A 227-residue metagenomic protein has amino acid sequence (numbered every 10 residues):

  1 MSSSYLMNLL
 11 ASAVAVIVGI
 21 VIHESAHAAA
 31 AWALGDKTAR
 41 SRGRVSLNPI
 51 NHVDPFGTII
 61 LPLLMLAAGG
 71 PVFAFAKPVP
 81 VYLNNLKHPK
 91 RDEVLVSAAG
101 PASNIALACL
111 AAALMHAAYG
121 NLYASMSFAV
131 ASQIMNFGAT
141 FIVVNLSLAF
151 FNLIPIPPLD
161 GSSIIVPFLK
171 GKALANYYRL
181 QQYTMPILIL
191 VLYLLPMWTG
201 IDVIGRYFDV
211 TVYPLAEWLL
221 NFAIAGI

Functional and structural regions predicted by a protein language model:
M1-I227: Hydrophobic transmembrane alpha-helices and their immediate loop junctions in multi-pass integral membrane proteins
